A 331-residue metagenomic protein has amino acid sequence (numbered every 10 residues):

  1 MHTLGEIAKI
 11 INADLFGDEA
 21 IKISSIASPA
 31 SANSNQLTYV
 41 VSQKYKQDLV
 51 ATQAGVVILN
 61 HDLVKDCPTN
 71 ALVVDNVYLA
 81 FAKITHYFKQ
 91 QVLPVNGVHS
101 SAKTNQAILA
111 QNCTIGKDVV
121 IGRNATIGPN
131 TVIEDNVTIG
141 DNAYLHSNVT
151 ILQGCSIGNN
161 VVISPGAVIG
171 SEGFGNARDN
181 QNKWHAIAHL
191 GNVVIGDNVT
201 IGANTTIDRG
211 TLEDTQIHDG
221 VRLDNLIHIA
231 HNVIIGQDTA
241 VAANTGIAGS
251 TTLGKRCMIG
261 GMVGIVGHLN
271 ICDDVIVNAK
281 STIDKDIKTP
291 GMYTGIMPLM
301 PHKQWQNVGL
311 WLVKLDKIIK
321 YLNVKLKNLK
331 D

Functional and structural regions predicted by a protein language model:
M1-S100, C155, N160, G166-A167 (+3 more regions): Terminal amphipathic alpha-helical/low-complexity segments used for targeting or macromolecular assembly
Y39, G97-V98, A102-P301: Structural signal for interior beta-strand "rungs" in well-ordered beta-sheet cores of soluble enzyme domains
